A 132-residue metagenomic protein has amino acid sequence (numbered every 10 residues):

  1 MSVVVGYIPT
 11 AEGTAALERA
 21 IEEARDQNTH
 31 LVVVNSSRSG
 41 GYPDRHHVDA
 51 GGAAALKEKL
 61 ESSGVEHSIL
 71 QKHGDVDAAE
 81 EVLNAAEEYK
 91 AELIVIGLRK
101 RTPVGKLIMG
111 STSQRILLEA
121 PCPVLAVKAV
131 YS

Functional and structural regions predicted by a protein language model:
M1, E92, P121: Conserved acidic residues
M1-G52, K59-S68: Small/aliphatic-rich secondary-structure junction motif
N35-S36, G97-R99, K128-A129: Short secondary-structure boundary segments
V48-A53, N84, I108-S113: Charged helix-capping and loop-helix junction motifs
S62-I94, S132: Structural beta-alpha unit
I96-E119: Glycine-rich, Arg-bearing micro-motifs that act as flexible, cationic patches
C122-S132: Short, flexible loop segments at boundaries between secondary-structure elements
